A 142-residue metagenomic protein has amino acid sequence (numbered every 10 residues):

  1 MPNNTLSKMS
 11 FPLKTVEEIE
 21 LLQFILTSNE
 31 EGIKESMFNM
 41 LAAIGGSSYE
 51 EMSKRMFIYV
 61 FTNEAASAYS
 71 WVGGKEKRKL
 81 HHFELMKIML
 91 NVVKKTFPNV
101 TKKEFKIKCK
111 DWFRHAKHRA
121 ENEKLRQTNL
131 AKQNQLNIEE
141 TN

Functional and structural regions predicted by a protein language model:
M1-N142: Folded interaction cores of globular domains that provide primary macromolecule-binding surfaces
